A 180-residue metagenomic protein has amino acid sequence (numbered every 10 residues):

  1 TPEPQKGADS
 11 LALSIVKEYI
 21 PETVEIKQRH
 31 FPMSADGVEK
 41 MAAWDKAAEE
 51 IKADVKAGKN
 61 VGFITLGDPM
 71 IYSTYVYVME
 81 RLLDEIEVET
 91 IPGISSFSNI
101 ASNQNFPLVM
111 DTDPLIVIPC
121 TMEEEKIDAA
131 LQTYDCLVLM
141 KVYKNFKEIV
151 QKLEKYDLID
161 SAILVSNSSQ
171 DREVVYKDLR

Functional and structural regions predicted by a protein language model:
T1-I86: Class I S-adenosyl-L-methionine
P2, L131-R180: A contiguous loop/helix-start segment that scaffolds small-molecule binding in enzyme catalytic cores
Q5-G7, S34, S95-S98, F146 (+1 more regions): Short gly/pro/ser/thr-enriched loop/turn and capping motifs at secondary-structure boundaries
I15-E18, V78-R81, N105, Q151-L158 (+1 more regions): Short, solvent-exposed amphipathic alpha-helical segments in soluble enzyme and RNA/protein-processing domains
Q28, F63-T65, T90-G93, M110 (+2 more regions): General beta-strand structural signal in soluble alpha/beta enzymes
K46-D54, P107-P119, R180: A polyampholytic, Gly/Pro-enriched intrinsically disordered region
K59-F63, V88, L115, D135-M140: Generic beta-sheet signal
M70-Q132: Class I SAM-dependent methyltransferase SAM-binding "motif I" and its flanking Rossmann-like core
